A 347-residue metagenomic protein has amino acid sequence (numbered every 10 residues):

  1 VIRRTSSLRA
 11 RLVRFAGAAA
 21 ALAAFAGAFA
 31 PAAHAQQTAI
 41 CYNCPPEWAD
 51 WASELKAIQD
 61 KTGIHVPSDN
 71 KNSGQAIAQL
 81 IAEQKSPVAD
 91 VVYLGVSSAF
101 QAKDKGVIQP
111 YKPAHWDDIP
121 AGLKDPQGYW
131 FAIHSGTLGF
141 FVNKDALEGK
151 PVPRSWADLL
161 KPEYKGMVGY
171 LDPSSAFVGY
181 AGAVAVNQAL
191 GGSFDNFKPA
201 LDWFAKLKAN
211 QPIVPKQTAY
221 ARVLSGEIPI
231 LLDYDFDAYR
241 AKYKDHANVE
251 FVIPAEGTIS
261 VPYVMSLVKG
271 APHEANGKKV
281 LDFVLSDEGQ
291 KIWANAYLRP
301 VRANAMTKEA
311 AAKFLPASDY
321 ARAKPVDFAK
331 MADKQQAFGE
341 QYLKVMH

Functional and structural regions predicted by a protein language model:
I40, C44-P67, F140, A241: Short, polar/charged alpha-helical segment
C44-A52, Q75, V88-E227: Extracytoplasmic ligand-binding site segments that recognize negatively charged/polar headgroups
D50, G166-S175, F283-T307: Periplasmic-binding protein-like
S97-K103, L224, P229-N248: A ligand-binding cleft/hinge motif common to bilobed small-molecule-binding domains
I108-D117, W130-F131, A157-L160, P229-I230 (+3 more regions): Short beta-strand->loop
D118-A121, G136, L201-K206, P212-I213 (+2 more regions): Periplasmic-binding protein-like
G139-A146, V184-A189, V261-E274, V284 (+1 more regions): A bilobed periplasmic-binding-protein/Venus flytrap-type ligand-binding module shared by bacterial periplasmic
Q290-H347: C-terminal capping/gating helix-and-loop segments adjacent to ligand/active sites or protein-protein/ligand interfaces
